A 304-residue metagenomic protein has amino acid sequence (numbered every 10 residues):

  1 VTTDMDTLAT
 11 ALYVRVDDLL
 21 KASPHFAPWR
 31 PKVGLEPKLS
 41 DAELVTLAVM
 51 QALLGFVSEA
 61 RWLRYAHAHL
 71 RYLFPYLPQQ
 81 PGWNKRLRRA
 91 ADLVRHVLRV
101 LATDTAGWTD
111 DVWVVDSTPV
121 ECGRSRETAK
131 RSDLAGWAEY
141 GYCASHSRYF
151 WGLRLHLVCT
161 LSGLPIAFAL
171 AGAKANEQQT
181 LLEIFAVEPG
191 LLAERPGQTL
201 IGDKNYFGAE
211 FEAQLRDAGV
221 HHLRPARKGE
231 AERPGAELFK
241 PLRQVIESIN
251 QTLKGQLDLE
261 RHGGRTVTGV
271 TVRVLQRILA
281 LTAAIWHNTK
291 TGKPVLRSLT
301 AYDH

Functional and structural regions predicted by a protein language model:
V1-H304: Short alpha-helical elements
